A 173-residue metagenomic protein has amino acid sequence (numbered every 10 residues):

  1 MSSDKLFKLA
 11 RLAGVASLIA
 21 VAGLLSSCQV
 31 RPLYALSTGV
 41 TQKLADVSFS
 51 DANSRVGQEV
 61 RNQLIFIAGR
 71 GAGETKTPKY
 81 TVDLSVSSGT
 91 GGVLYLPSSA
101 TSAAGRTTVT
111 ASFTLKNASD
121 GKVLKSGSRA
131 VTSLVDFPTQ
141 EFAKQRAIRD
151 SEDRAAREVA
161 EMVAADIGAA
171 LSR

Functional and structural regions predicted by a protein language model:
S2-S17: Bacterial N-terminal signal peptides that target proteins for export
G23-S27: C-terminal motif of bacterial Sec signal peptides marking the signal peptidase cleavage site
Q29-P32: Bacterial signal peptide processing site
T41-A52, Q140-A143: Acidic/histidine-rich, surface-exposed loop or edge segments in extracytoplasmic proteins
S48-T81: Post-signal-peptide N-terminal segment of Sec-exported extracytoplasmic proteins
G71-S128, T132-D150: Surface-exposed short loop/turn segments
A143-R173: C-terminal/domain-edge helix-coil "capping" segments
